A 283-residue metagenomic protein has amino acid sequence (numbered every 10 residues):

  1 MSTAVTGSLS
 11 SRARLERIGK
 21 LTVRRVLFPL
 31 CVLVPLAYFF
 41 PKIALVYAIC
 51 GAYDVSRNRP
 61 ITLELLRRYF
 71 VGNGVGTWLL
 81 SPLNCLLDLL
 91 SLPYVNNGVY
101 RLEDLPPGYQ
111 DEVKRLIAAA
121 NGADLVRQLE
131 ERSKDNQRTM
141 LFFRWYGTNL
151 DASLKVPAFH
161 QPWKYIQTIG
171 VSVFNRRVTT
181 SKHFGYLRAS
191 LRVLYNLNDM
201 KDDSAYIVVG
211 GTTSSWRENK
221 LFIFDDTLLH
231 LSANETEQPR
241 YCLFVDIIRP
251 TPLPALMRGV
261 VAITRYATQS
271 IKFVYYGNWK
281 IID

Functional and structural regions predicted by a protein language model:
M1-R68: Intrinsically disordered, low-complexity, charge-biased terminal/linker regions in eukaryotic proteins
F40-F159: Non-heme Fe(II)/2-oxoglutarate
A158-V178, A189: A short glycine-rich, His/Asp/Glu-containing loop-to-beta-strand
V173-N175, Y186-D202: Short, conserved beta-strand element in jelly-roll/cupin
S181-H183, A205-Y206, F224, H230-E235: Short beta-strand His + acidic residue motifs that chelate non-heme Fe in jelly-roll/DSBH and cupin folds
R192-L197, I223, Q238-P254: A short hydrophobic beta-strand segment most commonly corresponding to one strand of the jelly-roll/cupin
N198-E218: A short beta-strand-loop-beta hairpin characteristic of the jelly-roll/cupin
S215-L229: Conserved metal-binding segment of the jelly-roll/cupin
